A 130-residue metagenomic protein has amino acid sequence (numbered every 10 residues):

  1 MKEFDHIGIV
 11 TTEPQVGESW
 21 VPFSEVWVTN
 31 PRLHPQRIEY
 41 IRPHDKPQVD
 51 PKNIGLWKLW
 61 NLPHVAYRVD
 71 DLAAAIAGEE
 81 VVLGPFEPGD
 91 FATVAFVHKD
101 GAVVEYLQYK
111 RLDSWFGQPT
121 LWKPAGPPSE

Functional and structural regions predicted by a protein language model:
M1-P47, A73-E80, P85-D100, P128-S129: Core segments of cupin and vicinal oxygen chelate
E18, E25, G55-K58, D113 (+1 more regions): Short, low-complexity intrinsically disordered segments
Y40, D50, Y106: Aromatic/pi-system hotspot detector in well-structured domains
D45-K58: Short, flexible, solvent-exposed loop/turn segments with mixed acidic/basic and small polar residues
W60-P63: Eukaryotic phosphotyrosine signaling hubs
V65-R68: Short, conserved beta-strand element in jelly-roll/cupin
K99, V104-P128: Short, Lys/Arg-rich amphipathic alpha-helical interaction segments that bind nucleic acids or acidic protein surfaces
